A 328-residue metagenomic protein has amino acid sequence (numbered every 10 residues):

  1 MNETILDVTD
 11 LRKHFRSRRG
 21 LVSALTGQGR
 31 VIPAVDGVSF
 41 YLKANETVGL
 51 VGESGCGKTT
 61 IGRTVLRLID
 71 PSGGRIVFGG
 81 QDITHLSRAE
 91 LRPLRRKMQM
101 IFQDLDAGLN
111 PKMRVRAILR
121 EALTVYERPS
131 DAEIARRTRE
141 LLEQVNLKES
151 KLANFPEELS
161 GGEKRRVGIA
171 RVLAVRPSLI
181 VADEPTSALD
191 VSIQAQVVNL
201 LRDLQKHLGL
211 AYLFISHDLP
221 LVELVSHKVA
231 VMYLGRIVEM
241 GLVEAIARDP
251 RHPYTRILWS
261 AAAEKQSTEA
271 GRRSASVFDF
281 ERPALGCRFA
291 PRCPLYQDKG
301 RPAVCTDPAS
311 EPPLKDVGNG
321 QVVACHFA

Functional and structural regions predicted by a protein language model:
N2-T4, S17-T26, M240-A328: Short catalytic/signature loops enriched in Gly
G74-D82, L94: Conserved ABC transporter NBD signature motif
Q81-D82, E133-S150, W259: Conserved ABC ATPase "signature" region
F155-L159, E163: Conserved ABC ATPase signature
A174-S178: A short, proline-enriched helix->beta-strand linker immediately N-terminal to the Walker B motif in ABC-type P-loop
V181, P185, L189, I193-T268: P-loop NTP-binding/switch modules centered on Walker-like glycine-rich loops
